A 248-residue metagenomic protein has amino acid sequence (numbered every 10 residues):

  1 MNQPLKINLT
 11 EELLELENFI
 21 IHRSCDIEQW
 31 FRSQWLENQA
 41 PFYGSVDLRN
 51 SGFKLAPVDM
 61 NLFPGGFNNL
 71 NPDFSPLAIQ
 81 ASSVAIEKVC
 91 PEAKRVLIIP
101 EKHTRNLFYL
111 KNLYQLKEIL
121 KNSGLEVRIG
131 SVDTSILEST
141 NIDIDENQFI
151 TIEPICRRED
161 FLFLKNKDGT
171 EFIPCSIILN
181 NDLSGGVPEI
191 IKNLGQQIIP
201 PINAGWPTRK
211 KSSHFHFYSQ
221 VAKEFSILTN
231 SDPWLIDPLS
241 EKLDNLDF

Functional and structural regions predicted by a protein language model:
M1-D143, G169, C175: ATP-dependent carboxylate activation and anion-phosphoryl transfer catalytic cores that bind Mg-ATP to form
Q80-A81, T104-F248: Conserved N-proximal alpha/beta basic substrate-recognition cap immediately N-terminal to, or forming the N-lobe
